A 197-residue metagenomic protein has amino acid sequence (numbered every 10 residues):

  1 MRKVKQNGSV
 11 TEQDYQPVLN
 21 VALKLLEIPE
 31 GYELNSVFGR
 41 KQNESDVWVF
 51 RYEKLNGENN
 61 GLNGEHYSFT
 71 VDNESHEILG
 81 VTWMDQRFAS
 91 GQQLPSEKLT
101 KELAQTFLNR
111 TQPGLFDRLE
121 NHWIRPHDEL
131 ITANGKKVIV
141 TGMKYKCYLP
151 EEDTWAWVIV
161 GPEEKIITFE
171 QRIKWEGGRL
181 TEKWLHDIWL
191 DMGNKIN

Functional and structural regions predicted by a protein language model:
M1-N197: Long, terminal "pre-/pro-" and other extracytoplasmic accessory regions that lie outside the mature folded/catalytic
